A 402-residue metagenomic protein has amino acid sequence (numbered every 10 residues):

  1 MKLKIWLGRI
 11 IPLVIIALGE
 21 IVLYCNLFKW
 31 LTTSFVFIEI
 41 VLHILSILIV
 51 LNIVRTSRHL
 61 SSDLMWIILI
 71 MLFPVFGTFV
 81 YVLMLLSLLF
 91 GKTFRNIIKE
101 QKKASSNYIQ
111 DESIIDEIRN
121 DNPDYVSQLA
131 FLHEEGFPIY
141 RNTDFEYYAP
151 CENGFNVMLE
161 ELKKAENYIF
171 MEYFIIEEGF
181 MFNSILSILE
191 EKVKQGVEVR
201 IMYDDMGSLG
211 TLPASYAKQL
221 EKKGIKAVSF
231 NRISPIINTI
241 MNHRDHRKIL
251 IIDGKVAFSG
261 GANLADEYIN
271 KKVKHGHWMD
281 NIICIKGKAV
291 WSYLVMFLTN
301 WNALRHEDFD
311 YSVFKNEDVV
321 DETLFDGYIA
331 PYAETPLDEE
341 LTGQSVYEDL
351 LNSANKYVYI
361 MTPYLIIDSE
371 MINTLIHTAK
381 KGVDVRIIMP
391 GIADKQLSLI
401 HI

Functional and structural regions predicted by a protein language model:
M1-S345, D349, S353, H377 (+2 more regions): N-terminal localization/anchoring segments of enzymes in phospholipid and broader phosphate metabolism
E198, D384-R386: Structural signature of beta-strand start/N-cap positions in the alpha/beta core of ABC transporter nucleotide-binding
Y203, T362, M389: Short beta-strand/turn micro-motifs composed of small residues that flank or help shape donor/cofactor-binding pockets
A262, P363-Y364: Active-site metal-binding loops of divalent metal-dependent hydrolases
D280, M361-T362: A short, conserved beta-strand element enriched in hydrophobic/aromatic residues
Y364-V383, P390-G391, K395, I400: Helical hairpin unit composed of two closely spaced alpha helices linked by a short loop
